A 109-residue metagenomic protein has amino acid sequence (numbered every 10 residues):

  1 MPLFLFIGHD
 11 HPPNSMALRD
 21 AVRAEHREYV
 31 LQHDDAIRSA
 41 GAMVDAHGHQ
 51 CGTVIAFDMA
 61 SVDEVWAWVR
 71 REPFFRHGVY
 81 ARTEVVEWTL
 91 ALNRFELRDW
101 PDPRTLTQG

Functional and structural regions predicted by a protein language model:
M1-G109: Conserved, structured core segments of small domains
